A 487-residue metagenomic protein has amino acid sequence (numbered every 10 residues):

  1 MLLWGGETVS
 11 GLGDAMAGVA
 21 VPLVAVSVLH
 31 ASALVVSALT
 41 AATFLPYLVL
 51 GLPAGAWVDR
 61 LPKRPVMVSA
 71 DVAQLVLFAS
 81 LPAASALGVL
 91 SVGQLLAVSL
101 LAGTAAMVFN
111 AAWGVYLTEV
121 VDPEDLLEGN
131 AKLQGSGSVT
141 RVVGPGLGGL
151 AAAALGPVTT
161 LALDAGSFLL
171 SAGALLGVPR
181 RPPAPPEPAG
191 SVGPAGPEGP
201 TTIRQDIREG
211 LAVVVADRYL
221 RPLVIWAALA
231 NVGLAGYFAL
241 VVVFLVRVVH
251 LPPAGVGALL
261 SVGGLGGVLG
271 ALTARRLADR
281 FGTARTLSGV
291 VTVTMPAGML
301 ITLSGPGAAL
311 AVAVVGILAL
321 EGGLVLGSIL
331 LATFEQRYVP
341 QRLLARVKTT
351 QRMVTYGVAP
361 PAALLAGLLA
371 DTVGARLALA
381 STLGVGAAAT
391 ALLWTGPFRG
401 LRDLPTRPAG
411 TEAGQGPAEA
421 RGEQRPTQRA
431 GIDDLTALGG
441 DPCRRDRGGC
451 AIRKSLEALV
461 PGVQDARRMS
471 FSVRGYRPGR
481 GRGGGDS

Functional and structural regions predicted by a protein language model:
M1-G416, G422, R429, R444: Alpha-helical transmembrane-bundle signature of multi-pass membrane transport and export proteins
A189-G199, F398-Y476, R482-S487: Intrinsic disorder in cytosolic terminal tails and internal cytosolic loops of multi-pass membrane transporters
